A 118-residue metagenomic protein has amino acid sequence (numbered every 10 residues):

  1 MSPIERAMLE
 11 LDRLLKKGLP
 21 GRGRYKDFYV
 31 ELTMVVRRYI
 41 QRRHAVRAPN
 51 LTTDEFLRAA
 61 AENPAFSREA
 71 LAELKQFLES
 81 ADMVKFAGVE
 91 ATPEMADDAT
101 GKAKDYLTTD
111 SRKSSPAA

Functional and structural regions predicted by a protein language model:
P3-A118: Membrane-proximal, non-transmembrane interaction modules that couple membrane proteins to downstream assemblies
